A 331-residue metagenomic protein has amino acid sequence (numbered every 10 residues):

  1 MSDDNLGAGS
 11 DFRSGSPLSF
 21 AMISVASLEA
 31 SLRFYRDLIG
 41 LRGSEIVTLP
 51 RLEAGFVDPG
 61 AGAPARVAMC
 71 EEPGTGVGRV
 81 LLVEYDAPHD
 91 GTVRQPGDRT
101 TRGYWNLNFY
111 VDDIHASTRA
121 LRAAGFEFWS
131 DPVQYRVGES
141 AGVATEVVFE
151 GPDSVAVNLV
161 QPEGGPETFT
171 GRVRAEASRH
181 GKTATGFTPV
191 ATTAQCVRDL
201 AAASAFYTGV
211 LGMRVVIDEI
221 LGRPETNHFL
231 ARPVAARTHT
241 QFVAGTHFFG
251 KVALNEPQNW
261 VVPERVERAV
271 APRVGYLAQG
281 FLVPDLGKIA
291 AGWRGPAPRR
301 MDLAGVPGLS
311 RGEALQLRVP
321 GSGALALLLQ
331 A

Functional and structural regions predicted by a protein language model:
M1-R13, I23, I46, F109 (+6 more regions): Vicinal oxygen chelate
N5-G7, R51-G55, H89-R94, T168-G171 (+3 more regions): A short, acidic/glycine-rich surface segment
F12, D58-G60, P96-R99, A184 (+2 more regions): Short consensus segments that form the blades of beta-propeller domains, in both extracellular/periplasmic
S16-A26, R66-A87, G91-L121, A144-E150 (+4 more regions): Vicinal oxygen chelate
S24-V77, A123, S140-G142, Q195-F249 (+2 more regions): Core segments of cupin and vicinal oxygen chelate
L41, L82, L159-V160, M213: Fold-core signature of tandem repeat domains
S44, T100-R102, R172-H180, V216 (+2 more regions): Short amphipathic alpha-helical linker/capping segments at the junctions of internal repeats and modular domains
I46-R51, Y85-A87, P132-Q134, E219-L221 (+1 more regions): Generic short beta-strand segments
